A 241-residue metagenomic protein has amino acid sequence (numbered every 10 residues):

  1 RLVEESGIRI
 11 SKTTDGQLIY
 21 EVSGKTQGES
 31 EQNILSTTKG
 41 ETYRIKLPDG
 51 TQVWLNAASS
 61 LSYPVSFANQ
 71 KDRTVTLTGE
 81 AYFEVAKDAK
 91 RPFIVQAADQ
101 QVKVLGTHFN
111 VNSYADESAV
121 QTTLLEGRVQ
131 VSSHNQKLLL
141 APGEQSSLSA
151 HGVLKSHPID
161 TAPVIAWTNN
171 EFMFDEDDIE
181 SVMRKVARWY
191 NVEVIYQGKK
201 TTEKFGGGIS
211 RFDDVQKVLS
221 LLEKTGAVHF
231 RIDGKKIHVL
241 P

Functional and structural regions predicted by a protein language model:
R1-P241: A residue-level detector for the "anchor" residue at the start of short, highly conserved motifs
